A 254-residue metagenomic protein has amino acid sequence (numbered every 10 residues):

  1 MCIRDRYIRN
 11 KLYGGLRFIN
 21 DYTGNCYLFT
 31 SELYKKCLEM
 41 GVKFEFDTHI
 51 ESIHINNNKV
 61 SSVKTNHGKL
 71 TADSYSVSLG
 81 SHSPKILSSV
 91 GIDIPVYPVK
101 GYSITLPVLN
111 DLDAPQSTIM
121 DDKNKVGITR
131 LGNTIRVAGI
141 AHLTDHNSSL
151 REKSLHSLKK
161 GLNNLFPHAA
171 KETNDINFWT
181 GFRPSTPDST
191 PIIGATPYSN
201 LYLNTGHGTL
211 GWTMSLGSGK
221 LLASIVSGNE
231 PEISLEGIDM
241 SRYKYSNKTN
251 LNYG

Functional and structural regions predicted by a protein language model:
M1-I3: Short, small-residue-biased leader/transition segments that mark boundaries at the very start of proteins
Y7-D73: Helical element adjacent to the flavin cofactor pocket in flavoenzyme catalytic cores
G14-G15, A138-I140, N204: Short beta-strands and strand-loop turn motifs
R17-Y34, S81-H82, S154-G161, G211 (+1 more regions): Mid-domain beta-loop-alpha active-site segment that forms a flexible, acidic cofactor/metal-binding surface
N20, C26, D122-K123, N147 (+1 more regions): C-terminal catalytic lobe of FAD-dependent flavoproteins
E32, K36-E39, K85, S89 (+3 more regions): Alpha-helical scaffold segments in soluble metabolic enzymes
E45, S76, Y202-N204: Hydrophobic/aromatic beta-strand patches that form the interior of the parallel beta-sheet core in alpha/beta enzyme
I50-I55, V60, K69-S199: Active-site substrate-recognition segment that forms the wall of the catalytic cavity or substrate channel
